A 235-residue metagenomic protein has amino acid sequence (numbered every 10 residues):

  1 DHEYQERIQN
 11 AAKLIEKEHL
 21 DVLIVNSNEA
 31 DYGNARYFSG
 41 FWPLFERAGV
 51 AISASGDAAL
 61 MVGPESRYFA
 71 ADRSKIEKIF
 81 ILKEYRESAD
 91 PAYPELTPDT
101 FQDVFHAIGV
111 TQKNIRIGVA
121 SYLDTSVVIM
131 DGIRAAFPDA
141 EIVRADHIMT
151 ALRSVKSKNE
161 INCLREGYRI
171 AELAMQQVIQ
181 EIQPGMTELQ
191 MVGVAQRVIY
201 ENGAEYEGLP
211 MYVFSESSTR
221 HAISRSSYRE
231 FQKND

Functional and structural regions predicted by a protein language model:
D1-L173: A composition/biophysics-driven feature that prefers long, compositionally simple stretches
A12, R165, I179, V192-Q196 (+1 more regions): Short, well-ordered alpha-helical packing segments
I15, I182, I199: Hydrophobic pocket-lining residues that define ligand/cofactor binding sites across diverse proteins
A30-L44, V143-A151, V155, M186-D235: Short catalytic-site patches enriched in acidic/histidine residues that coordinate or position cofactors/metals
V110-T111, I182, F231: Hydrophobic beta-strand core residues of beta-sandwich domains
Y168-M175, E188, Q196: Active-site pocket-lining segments that scaffold enzyme catalytic pockets across diverse folds
I179-M186: C-terminal helix-coil-helix/basic helical segment that borders enzyme active sites and/or dimer interfaces and provides
